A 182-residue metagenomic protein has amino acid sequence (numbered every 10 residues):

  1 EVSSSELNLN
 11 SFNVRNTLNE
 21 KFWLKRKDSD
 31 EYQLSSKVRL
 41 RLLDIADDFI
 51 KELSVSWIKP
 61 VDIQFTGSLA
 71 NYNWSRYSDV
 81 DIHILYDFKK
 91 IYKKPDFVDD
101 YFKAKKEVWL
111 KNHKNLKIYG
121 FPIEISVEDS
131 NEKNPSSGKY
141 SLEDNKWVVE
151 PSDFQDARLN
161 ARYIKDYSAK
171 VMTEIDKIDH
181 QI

Functional and structural regions predicted by a protein language model:
E1-S5: Enriched but not universal
E6-S78, L85-I182: Catalytic core of pol beta-like nucleotidyltransferases
